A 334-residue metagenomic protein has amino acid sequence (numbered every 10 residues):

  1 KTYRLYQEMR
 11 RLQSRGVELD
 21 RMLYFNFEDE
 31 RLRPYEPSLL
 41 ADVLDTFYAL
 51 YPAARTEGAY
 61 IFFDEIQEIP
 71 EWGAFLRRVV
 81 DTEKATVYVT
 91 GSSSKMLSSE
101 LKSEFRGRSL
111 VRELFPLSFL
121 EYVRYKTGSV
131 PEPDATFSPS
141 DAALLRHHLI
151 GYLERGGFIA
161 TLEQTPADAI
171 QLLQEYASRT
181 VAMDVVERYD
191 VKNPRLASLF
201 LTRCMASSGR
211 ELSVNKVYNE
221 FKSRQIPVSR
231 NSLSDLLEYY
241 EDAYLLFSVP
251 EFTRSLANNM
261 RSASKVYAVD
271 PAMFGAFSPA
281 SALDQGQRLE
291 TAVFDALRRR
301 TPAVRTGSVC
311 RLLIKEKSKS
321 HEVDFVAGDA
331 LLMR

Functional and structural regions predicted by a protein language model:
R4-L5: Hydrophobic positions on the alpha1 helix immediately C-terminal to the Walker A/P-loop
Y24-E57: Short glycine-rich substrate-engagement loop in P-loop NTPases that contacts/grips substrate
Y35-P37, I66-L76, S99-L101: Conserved ATPase-coupling elements of RecA-like P-loop NTPase cores
A53-W72: Conserved P-loop NTPase "ATPase switch" module shared by AAA+ and STAND
F62, T86-S92, E113: Structural recognition of the conserved hydrophobic beta-strand(s) that form the central parallel beta-sheet of P-loop
G73-Y88, K102-S103: Conserved catalytic/switch belt of AAA+ P-loop NTPases
E100-R210: Interdomain motor-coupling "hinge/lid" segment immediately C-terminal to the ATP-binding subdomain of NTP-driven enzymes
P166-L331: Accessory nucleic acid-recognition modules appended to NTPase machines
